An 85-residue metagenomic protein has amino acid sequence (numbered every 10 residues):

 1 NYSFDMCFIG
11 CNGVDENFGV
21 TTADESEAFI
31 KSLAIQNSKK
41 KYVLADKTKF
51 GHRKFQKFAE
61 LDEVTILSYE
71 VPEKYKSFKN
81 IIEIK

Functional and structural regions predicted by a protein language model:
N1-K85: Conserved phosphate- and dinucleotide-binding cores of soluble alpha/beta proteins, encompassing both enzyme active
